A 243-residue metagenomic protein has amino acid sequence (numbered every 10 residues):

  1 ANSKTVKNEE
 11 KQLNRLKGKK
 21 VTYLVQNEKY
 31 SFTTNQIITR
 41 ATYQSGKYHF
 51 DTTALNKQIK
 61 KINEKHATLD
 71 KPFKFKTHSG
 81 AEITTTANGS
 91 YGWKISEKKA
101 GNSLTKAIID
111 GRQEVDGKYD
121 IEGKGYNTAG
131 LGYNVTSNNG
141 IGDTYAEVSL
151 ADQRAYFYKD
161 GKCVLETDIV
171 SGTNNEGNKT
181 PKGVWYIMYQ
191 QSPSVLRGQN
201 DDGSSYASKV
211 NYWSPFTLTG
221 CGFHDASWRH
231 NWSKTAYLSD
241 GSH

Functional and structural regions predicted by a protein language model:
A1-S208, Y212, R229: Surface-exposed, secretory/extracytoplasmic low-complexity segments enriched in Ser/Thr/Asn/Gly/Pro
Y212-F216, G220-H243: Active-site scaffold segments
